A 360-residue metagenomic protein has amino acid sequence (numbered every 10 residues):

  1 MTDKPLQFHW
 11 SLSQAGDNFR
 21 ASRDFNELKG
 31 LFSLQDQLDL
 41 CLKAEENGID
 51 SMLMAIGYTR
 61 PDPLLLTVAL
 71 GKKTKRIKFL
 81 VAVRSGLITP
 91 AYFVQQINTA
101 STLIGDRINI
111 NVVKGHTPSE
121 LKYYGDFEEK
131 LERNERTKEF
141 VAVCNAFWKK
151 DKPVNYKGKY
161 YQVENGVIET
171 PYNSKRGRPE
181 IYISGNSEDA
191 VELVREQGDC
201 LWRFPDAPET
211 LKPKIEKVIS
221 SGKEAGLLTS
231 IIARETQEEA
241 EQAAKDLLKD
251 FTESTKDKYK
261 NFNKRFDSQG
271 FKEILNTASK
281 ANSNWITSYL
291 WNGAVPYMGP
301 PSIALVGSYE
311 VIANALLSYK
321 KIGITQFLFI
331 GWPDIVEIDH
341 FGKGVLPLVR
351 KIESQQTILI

Functional and structural regions predicted by a protein language model:
M1-R76, R176-P179: N-terminal beta1-alpha1-beta2 module of alpha/beta enzyme domains
T2-D17, Y124, K130-S174, P208-K321 (+1 more regions): An alpha-helical appendage that flanks or caps ligand/catalytic pockets
L6-L12, M52-M54, K78-V83, I108-V112 (+4 more regions): Hydrophobic faces of well-ordered beta-strands that scaffold small-molecule active sites in alpha/beta enzyme cores
N18-Q35, V83-A91, F127, R176-N186 (+2 more regions): Active-site mouth loops of central-metabolism enzymes
A44, G48, L70, A100 (+7 more regions): Conserved, mostly hydrophobic/aromatic
P61-L66, A207-S220, V336-H340: Active-site-adjacent beta->alpha loops and helix N-cap segments on the catalytic face of soluble alpha/beta enzymes
P63-V81, R136, F140, S220-K223 (+1 more regions): Alpha-helix-loop-beta-strand connector modules within alpha/beta enzyme cores
L87-T102: Glycine-rich anion/phosphate-binding loops
